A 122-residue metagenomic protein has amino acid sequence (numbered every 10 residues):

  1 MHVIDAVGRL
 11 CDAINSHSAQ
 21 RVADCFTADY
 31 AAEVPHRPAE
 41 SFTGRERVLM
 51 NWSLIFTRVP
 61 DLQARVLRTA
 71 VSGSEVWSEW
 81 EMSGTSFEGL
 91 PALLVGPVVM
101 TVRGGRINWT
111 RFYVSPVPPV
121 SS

Functional and structural regions predicted by a protein language model:
M1, N15, E33, A39 (+1 more regions): A beta-strand edge to alpha-helix "cap/lid" segment located at domain peripheries
M1-V7: N-terminal intrinsically disordered, low-complexity tails enriched in polar/charged
G8-D12: Amphipathic alpha-helical repeat scaffolds
H17-A31: Short, well-ordered alpha-helical segments enriched in acidic and aromatic residues
